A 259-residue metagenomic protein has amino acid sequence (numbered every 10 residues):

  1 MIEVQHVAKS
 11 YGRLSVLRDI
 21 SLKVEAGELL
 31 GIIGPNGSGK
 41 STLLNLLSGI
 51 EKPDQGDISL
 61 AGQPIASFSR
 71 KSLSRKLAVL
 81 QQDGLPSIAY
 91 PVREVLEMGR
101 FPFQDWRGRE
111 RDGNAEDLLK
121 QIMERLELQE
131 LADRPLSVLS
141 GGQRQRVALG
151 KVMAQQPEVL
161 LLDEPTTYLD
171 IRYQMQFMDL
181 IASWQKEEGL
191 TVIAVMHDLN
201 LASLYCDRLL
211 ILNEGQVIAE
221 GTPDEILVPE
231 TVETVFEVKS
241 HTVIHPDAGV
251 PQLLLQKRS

Functional and structural regions predicted by a protein language model:
I33-P35: The feature captures the beta-strand-to-loop junction immediately N-terminal to the Walker
S48: Helix-to-loop junction immediately C-terminal to a conserved catalytic motif
G56-P64, L73: Conserved ABC transporter NBD signature motif
E97, D112-L131, Q156: Conserved ABC ATPase "signature" region
P135-L139, Q143: Conserved ABC ATPase signature
L160-E164: Catalytic Walker B motif of ABC-type/P-loop ATPase nucleotide-binding domains
